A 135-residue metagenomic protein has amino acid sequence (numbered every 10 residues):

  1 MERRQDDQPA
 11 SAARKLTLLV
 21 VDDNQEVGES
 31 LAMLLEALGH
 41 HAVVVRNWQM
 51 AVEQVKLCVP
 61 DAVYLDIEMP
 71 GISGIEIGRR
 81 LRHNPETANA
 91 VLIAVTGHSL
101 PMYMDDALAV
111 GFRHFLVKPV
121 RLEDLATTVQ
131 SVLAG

Functional and structural regions predicted by a protein language model:
M1-L19, E123-G135: Non-catalytic signal-transmission and effector/linker regions of two-component phosphorelay proteins
Q25-V43: Two-component/phosphorelay signaling modules centered on CheY-like receiver
G39-R46, Q54, L116: Short hydrophobic/Thr-rich beta-strand motif most characteristic of the beta2 strand and flanking loop of CheY-like
C58-Y64: Active-site beta3 strand of CheY-like receiver
D66, T96: Active-site residues of response regulator receiver
P70, L100: The feature encodes the CheY-like receiver
R113: Short, glycine/charged-rich "phosphate-handling" switch motifs in NTP-dependent and phosphotransfer domains
